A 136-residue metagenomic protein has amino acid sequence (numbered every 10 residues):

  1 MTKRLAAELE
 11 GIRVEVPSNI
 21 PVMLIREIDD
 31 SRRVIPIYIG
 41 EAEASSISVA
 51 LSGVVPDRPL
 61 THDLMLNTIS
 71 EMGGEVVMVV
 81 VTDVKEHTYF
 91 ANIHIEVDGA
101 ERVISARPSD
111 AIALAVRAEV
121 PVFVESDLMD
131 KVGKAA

Functional and structural regions predicted by a protein language model:
M1-A136: Divalent-cation
